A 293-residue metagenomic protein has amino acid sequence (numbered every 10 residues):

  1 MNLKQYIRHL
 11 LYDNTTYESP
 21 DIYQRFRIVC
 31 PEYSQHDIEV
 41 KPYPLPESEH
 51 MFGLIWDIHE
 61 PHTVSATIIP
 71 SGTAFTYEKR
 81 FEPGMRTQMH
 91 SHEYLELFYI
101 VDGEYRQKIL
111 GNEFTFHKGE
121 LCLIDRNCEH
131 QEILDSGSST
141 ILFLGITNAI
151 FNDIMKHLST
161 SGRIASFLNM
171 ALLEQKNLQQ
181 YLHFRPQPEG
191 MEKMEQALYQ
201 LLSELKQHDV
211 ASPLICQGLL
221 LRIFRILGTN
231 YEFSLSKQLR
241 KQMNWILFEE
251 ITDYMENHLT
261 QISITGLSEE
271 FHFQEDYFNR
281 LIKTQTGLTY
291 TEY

Functional and structural regions predicted by a protein language model:
N2-S19, Y33, V40, F52-F75 (+1 more regions): A hydrophobic/aromatic-rich effector-binding and dimerization subdomain of bacterial HTH-type transcriptional regulators
P70-S166: N-terminal regulatory/effector-sensing and dimerization cores that precede helix-turn-helix DNA-binding domains
Q175, I226-S234, H258, Q285-L288: A short secondary-structure junction motif
M191-Y199, C216-F224, S236-I262, E269-D276: A short, Lys/Arg-enriched amphipathic alpha-helix from helix-turn-helix/homeodomain DNA-binding modules
L201-H208, S234: Secondary-structure edge/capping motif, primarily at the C-terminal ends of alpha-helices and the immediately following
L205, F224-L227: A structural signal for well-ordered alpha-helices, especially hydrophobic packing surfaces of coiled-coils
N230, Q261, T265-Y293: Basic/polar phosphate-binding segments, predominantly the helix-turn-helix DNA-binding elements of transcriptional
